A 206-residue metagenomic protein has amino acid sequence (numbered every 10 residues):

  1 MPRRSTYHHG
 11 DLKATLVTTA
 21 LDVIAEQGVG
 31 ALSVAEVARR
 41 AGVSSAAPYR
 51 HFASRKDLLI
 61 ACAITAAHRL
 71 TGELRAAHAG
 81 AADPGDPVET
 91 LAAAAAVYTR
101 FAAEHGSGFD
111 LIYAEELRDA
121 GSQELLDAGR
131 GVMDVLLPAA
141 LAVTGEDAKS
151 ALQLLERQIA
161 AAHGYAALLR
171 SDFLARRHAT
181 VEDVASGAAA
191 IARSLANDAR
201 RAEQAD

Functional and structural regions predicted by a protein language model:
M1-D11, R200-D206: N-terminal intrinsically disordered/low-complexity leader segments
L12-L21, V37, C62-A66, L70 (+1 more regions): Generic hydrophobic, amphipathic alpha-helix propensity
T15, T19, V23-D57: Helix-turn-helix
I64-L91, Q123, D127, G131 (+1 more regions): Amphipathic alpha-helical linker/stalk segments
R75-S107, A148, L155-Q158: Hydrophobic alpha-helical connector segments
A103-A120, A167-A175: Amphipathic alpha-helical segments used for helix-helix packing
Y113, A120-G145, L152-E156, E182-R193: Amphipathic alpha-helical packing segments from all-alpha helical-bundle domains
I159-R177, R193-E203: Amphipathic C-terminal alpha-helical segment
